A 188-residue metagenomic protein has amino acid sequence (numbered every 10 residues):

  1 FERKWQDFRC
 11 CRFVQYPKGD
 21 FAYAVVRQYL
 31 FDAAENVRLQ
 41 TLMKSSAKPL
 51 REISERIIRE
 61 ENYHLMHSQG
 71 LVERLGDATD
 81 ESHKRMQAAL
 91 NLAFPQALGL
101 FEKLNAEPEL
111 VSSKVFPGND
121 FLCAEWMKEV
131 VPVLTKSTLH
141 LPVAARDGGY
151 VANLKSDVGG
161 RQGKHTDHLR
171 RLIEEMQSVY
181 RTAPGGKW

Functional and structural regions predicted by a protein language model:
E2-R27, A78-T79, A93-S112: Acidic/His metal-coordination segments adjacent to aromatic residues that form catalytic metal sites in metalloenzymes
F13-H67: Internal, conserved structured core segments that host functional sites
A33-V37, Y63-G70, P95, K128 (+2 more regions): Generic structural signal for well-ordered, non-membrane alpha-helices
R38-R56, G70-R85, K103-S113: Inter-helical turn/loop segments and adjacent helix faces that build the functional surface of alpha-helical bundle
R56-R74, A89-G99: Alpha-helical scaffold segments in carbohydrate-active enzymes
K84-W188: Extended, helix-rich structural scaffolds rather than catalytic motifs
